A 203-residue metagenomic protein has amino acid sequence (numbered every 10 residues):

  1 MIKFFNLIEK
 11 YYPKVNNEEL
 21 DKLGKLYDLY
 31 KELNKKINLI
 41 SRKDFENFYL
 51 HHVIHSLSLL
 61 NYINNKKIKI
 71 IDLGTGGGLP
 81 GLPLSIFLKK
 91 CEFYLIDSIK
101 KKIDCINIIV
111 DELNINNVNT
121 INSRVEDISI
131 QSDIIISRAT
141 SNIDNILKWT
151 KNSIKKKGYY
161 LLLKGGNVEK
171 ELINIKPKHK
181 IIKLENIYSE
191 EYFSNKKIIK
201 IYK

Functional and structural regions predicted by a protein language model:
M1-K67, I71, K101-D104, I108-V118: Class I SAM-dependent transferase core
Y30, L84, K164, I201: Residue-level signal for inorganic ion chemistry
L57-S137: Conserved SAM/SAH cofactor-binding pocket of Class I
E92, N117-N119, Y159, K180-K183: Conserved beta-strand segments of alpha/beta enzyme cores
K102-D104, I143, V168: Short alpha-helix immediately C-terminal to the canonical SAM-binding loop
L147-Y159: A short glycine-rich, Lys/Arg-flanked "PGG" loop and its adjoining helix->strand segment in the class I
K157-E169: Conserved beta-strand signature within the Rossmann-like core of class I S-adenosyl-L-methionine
N167-K203: Active-site capping/gating segments
